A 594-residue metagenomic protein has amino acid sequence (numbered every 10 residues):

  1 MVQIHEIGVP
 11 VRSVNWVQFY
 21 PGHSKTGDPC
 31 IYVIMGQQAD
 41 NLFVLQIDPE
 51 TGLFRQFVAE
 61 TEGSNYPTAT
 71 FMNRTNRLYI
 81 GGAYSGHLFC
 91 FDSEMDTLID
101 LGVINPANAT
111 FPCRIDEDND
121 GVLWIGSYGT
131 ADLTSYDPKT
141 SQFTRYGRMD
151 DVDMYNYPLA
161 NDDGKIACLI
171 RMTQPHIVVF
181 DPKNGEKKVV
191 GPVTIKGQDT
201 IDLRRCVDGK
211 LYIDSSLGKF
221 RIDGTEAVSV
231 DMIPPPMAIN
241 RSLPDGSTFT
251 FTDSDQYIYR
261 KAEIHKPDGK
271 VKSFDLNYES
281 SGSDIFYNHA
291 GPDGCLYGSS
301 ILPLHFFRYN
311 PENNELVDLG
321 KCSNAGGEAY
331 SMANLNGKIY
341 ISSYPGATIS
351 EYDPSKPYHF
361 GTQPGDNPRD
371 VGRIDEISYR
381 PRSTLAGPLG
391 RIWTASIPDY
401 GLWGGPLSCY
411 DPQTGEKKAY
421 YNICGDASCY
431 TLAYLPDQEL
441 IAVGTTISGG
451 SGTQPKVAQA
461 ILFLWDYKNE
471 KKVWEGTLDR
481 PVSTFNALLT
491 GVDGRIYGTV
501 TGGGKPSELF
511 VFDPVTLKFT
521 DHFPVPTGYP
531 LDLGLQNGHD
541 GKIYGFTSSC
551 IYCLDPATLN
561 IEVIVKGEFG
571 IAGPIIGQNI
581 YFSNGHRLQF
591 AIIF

Functional and structural regions predicted by a protein language model:
E6-S13, V58-E62, G102-A107, Y146-D151 (+10 more regions): Surface loop/turn motifs at the tips and blade-to-blade linkers of beta-strand repeat domains
R12-H23, S64-T70, A109-I115, V152-A160 (+9 more regions): Repeated scaffold domains used in trafficking and secretory/extracellular systems, primarily beta-propellers
C30-I34, R77-I80, L123-I125, I166-L169 (+9 more regions): Conserved beta-propeller blade signature
Q37-Q38, Y84, G129, M172-T173 (+9 more regions): Residue-level signature of beta-propeller blades and closely related beta-rich strand-turn architectures in secreted
F43-L45, H87-F89, D132-T134, H176-V178 (+9 more regions): A short loop-to-beta-strand structural motif that recurs across blades of beta-propeller domains
D48-G52, D92-D96, D137-S141, D181-G185 (+9 more regions): Short loop/turn segments that connect beta-strands within beta-propeller blades
T394-G404, V443-Q459: Short, conserved, GDST-rich strand-edge loop motifs in beta-rich repeat architectures
K566-F594: Blade-level signature of beta-propeller repeat domains, shared across WD40, Kelch, NHL, RCC1 and BNR/Asp-box propellers
